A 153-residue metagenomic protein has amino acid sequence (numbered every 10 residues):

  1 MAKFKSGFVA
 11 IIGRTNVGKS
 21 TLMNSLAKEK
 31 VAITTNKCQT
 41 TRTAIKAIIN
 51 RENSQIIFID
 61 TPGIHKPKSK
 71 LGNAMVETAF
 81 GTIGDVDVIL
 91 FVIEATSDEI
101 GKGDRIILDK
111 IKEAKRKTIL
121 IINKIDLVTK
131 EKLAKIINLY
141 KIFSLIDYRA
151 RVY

Functional and structural regions predicted by a protein language model:
M1-G84, V88, I93: Conserved G1/Walker A P-loop phosphate-binding module
V17-S20, K102-G103, V128: P-loop/Walker A NTP-binding module and the surrounding RecA-like catalytic core of P-loop NTPases
T41, H65-K66, E99-I100, V128-T129: Catalytic P-loop NTPase motifs of RecA-like helicase/translocase cores
I45, L120-I122: Conserved phosphoryl-transfer catalytic core
N73-E77, R105-I106, A134-I137: Charged helix-capping and loop-helix junction motifs
I93-T96, I125: Glycine-rich, N-terminal phosphate-binding loop of Rossmann-like dinucleotide-binding domains
I100-E113: Amphipathic helical hotspot of TIR/SEFIR-family domains
R116-I119, D126-Y153: Canonical P-loop GTPase G-domain recognition
